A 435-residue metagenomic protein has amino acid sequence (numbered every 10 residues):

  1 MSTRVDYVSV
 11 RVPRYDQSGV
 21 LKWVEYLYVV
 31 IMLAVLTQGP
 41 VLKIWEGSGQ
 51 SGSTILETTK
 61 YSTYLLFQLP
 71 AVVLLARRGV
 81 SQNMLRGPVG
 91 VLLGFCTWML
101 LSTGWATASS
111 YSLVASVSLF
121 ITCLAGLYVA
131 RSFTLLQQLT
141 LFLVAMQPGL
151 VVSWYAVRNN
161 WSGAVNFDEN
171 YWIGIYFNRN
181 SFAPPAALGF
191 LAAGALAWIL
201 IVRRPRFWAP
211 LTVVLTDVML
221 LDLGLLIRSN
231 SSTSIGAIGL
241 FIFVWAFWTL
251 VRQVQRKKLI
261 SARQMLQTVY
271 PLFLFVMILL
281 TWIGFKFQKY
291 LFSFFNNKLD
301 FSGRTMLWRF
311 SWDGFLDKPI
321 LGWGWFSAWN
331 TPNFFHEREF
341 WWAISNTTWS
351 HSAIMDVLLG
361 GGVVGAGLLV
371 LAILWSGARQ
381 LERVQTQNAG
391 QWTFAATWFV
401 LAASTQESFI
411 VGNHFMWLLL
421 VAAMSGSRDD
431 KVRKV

Functional and structural regions predicted by a protein language model:
S2-A76, T97-W105, V400-A402: N-terminal signal-anchor transmembrane segment
I31-L33, V213-L220, T348, S352 (+1 more regions): Loop-to-helix entry and N-terminal half of a specific, functionally important transmembrane alpha helix in multi-pass
Q68-V72, C96-L101, Q137-F167, Y176-R252 (+2 more regions): Alpha-helical transmembrane segments of multi-pass inner-membrane proteins
Q68-V80, T97-W154, A402: Transmembrane alpha-helical segments and their membrane-water interfaces
R131, V269, G360-L401: Hydrophobic transmembrane alpha-helices and their immediate junctions
L191, I238-A246, T393-V435: Transmembrane alpha-helices of multi-pass inner-membrane enzymes
L223, S231, W312, P319 (+1 more regions): A conserved mid-to-late transmembrane alpha helix and its immediate loop/hinge that forms the functional core
S293-R309, D317, L321-G361: Long extracytoplasmic/lumenal interhelical loops at the membrane interface of multi-pass membrane proteins
